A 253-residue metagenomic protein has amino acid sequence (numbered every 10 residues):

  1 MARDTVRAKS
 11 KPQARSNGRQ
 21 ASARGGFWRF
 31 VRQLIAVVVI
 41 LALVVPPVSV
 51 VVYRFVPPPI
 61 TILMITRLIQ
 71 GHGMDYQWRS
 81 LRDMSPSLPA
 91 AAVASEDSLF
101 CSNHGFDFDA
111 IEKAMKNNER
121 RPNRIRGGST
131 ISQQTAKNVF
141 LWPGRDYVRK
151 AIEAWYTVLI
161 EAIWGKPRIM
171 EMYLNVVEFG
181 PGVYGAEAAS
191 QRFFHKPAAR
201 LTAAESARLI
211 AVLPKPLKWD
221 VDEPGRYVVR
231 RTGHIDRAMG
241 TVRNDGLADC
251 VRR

Functional and structural regions predicted by a protein language model:
A2-R253: Juxtamembrane regions of bacterial inner-membrane/periplasmic proteins, predominantly the peptidoglycan biogenesis
